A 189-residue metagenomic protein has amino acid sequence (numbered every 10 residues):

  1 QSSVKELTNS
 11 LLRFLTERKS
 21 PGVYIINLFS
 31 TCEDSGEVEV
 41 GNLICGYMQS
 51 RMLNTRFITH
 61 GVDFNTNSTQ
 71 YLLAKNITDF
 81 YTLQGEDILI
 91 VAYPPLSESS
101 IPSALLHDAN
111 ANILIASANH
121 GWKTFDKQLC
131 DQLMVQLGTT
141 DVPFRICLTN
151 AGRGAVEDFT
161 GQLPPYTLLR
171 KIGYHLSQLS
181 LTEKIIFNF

Functional and structural regions predicted by a protein language model:
Q1-F189: P-loop NTP-binding module
